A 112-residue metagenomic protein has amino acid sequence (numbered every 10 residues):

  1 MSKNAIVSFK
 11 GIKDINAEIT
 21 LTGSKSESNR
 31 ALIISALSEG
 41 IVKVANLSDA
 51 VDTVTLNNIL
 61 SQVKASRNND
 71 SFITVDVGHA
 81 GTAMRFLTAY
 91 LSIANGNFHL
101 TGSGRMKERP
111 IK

Functional and structural regions predicted by a protein language model:
M1-K112: Short, structured segments at the rim of ligand-binding sites
